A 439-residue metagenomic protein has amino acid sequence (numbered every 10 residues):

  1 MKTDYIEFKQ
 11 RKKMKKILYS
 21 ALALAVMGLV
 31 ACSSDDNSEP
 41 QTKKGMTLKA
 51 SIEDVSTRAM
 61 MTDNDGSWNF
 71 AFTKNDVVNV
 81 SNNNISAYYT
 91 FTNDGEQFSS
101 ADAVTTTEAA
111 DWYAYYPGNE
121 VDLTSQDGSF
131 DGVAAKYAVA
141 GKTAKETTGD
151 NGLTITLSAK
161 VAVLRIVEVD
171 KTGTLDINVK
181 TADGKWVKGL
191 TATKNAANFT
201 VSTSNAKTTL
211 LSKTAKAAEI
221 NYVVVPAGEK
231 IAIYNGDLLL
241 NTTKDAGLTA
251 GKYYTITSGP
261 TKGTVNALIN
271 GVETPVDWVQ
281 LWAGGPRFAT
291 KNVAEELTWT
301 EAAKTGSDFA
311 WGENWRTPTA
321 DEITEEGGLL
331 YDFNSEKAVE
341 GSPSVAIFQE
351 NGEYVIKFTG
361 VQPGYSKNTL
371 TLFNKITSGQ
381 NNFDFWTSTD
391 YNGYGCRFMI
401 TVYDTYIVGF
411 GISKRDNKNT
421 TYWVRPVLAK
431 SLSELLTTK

Functional and structural regions predicted by a protein language model:
M1-K13: Short, Lys/Arg-enriched N-terminal segments with co-localized hydrophobic residues within the first ~10-30 amino acids
Q10, K15-L22, M27-V272, F288 (+1 more regions): Sec-type signal peptide cleavage vicinity
T57-A71, A294-A310, Y394-K414: Short, polar loop/linker segments at the starts of domains and inter-domain junctions
Y113-Y115, V163-V167, Q280, R287-A289 (+3 more regions): Residues within well-ordered beta-strands of beta-sheet-rich folds
S158-A159, V279-R287, F309-W311, I376-N381 (+2 more regions): Extracellular/periplasmic catalytic domains that process cell-envelope and extracellular macromolecules
K160-T172, W282-P286, T290-V293, F309-Y331: Conserved SET/PR-domain catalytic core that frames the SAM/AdoMet-binding pocket
G263-R316, A338, P343-Q349, Y354-K357: Extracellular adhesion/carbohydrate-recognition regions
V293-E296, A320-K439: C-terminal, surface-exposed recognition/capping segments
